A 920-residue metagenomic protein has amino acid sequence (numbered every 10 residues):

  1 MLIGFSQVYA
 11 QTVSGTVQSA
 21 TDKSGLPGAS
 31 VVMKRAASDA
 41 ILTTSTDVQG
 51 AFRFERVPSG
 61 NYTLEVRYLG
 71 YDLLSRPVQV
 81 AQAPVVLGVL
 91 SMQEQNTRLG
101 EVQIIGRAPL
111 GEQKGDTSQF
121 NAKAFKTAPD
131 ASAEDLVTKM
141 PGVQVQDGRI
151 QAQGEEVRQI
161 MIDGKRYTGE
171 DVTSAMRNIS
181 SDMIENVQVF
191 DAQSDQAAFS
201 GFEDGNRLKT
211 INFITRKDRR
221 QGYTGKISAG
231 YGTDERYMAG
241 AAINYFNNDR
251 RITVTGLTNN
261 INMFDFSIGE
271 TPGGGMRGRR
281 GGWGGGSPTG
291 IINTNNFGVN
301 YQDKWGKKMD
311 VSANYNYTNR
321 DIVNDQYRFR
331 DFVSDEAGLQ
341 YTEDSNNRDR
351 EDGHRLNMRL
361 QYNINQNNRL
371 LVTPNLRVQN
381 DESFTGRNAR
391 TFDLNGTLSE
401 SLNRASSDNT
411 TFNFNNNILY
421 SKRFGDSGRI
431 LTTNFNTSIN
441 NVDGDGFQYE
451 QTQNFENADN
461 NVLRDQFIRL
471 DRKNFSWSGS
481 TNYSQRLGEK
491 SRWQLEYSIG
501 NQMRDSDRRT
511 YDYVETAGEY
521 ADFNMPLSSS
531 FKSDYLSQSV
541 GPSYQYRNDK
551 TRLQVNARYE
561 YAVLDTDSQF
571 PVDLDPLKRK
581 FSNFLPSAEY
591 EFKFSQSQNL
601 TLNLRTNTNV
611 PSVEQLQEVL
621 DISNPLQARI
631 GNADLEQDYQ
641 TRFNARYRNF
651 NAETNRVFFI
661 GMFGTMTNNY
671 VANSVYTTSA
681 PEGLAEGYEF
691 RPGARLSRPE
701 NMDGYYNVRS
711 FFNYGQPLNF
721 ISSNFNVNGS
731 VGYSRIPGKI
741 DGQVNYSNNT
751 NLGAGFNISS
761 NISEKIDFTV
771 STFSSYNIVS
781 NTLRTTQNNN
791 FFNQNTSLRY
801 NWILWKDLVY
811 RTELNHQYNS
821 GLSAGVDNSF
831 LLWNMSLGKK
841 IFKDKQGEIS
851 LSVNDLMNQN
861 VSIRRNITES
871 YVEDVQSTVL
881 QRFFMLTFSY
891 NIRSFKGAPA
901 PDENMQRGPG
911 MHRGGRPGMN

Functional and structural regions predicted by a protein language model:
T16-L26: Structural motif
K34-D39, N61-P77: A short, solvent-exposed loop/turn motif at the edges and junctions of modular extracellular/periplasmic domains
A36-A51: Short, acidic Ser/Thr/Gly-rich low-complexity loop/linker segments typical of extracellular and cell-surface proteins
A51, E65, D72, Q79 (+20 more regions): Membrane-proximal, glycine/serine-rich, low-complexity loop/turn segments characteristic of large bacterial
D116, F264-G282, D325-T342, R390-S401 (+8 more regions): Surface-exposed loop/turn segments flanking beta-strands in extracellular/periplasmic regions
T233, T289-I291, R348-R350, S406-T410 (+10 more regions): Replace "Gram-negative outer membrane beta-barrel proteins" with "bacterial and organellar outer membrane beta-barrel
D344, S476-S478, D522-S529, E636 (+2 more regions): Outer membrane beta-barrel strand-and-loop segments of large Gram-negative receptors, especially TonB-dependent
R492-S597, T782-N788: Signature of Gram-negative outer-membrane beta-barrel scaffolds
